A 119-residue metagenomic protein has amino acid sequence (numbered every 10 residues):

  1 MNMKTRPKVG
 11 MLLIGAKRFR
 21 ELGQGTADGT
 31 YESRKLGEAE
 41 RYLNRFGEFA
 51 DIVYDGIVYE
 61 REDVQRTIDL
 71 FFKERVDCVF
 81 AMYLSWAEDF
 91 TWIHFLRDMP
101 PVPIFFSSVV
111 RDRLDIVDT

Functional and structural regions predicted by a protein language model:
N2-T119: Metallocofactor- and cofactor-centric catalytic cores in central/energy metabolism, strongly enriched
